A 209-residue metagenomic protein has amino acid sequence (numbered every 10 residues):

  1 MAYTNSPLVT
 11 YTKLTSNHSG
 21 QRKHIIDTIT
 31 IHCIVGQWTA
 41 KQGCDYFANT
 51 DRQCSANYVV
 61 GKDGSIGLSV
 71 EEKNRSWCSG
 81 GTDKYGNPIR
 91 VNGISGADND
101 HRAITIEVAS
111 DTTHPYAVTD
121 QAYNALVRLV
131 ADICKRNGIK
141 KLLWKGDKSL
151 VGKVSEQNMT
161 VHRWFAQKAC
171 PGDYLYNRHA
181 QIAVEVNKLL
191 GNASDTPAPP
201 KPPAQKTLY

Functional and structural regions predicted by a protein language model:
M1-N99, C170, L208: N-terminal catalytic cores of peptidoglycan-degrading enzymes
A2-Y11, R22-K23, H101, A109-Y209: Basic/polar, cationic surfaces and motifs that engage anionic cell-wall and phosphate/carboxylate ligands
I31, I106, H162: Conserved, mostly hydrophobic/aromatic
V59, T105-E107: Conserved beta-strand segments that form the floor/walls of ligand-binding pockets within enzyme and binding domains
S69, T105, T160: Generic enzyme active-site microenvironment
